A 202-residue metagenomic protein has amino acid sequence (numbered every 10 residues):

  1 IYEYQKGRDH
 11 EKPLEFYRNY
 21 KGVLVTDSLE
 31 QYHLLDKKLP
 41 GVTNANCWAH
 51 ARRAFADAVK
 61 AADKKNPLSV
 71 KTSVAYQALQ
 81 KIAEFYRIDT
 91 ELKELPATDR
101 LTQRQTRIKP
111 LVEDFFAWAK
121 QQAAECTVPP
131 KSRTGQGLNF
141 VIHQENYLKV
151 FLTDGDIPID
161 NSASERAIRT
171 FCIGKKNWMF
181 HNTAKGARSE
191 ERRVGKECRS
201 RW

Functional and structural regions predicted by a protein language model:
I1-R199: Catalytic center-proximal scaffold of phosphoryl-transfer enzymes
